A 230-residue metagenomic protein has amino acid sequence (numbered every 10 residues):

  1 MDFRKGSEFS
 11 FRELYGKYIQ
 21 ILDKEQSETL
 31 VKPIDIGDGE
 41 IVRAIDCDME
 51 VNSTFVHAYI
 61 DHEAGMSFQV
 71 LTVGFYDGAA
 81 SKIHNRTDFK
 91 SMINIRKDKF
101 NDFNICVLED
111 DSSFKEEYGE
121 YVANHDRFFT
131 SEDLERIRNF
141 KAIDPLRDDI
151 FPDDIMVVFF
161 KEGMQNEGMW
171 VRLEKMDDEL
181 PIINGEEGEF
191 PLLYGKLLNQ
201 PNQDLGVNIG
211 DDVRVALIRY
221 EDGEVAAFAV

Functional and structural regions predicted by a protein language model:
M1-M169, D177-V230: Mixed-charge, low-complexity intrinsically disordered regions
